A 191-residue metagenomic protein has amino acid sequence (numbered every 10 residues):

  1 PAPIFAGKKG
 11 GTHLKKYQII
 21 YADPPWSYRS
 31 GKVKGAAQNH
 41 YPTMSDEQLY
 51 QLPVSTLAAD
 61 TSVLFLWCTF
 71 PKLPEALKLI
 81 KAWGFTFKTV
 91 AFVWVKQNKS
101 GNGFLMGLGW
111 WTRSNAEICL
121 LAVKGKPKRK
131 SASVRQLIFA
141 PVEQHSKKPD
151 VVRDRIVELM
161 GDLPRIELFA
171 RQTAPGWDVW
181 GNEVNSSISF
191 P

Functional and structural regions predicted by a protein language model:
P1-P191: Class I S-adenosyl-L-methionine-dependent methyltransferase catalytic core
